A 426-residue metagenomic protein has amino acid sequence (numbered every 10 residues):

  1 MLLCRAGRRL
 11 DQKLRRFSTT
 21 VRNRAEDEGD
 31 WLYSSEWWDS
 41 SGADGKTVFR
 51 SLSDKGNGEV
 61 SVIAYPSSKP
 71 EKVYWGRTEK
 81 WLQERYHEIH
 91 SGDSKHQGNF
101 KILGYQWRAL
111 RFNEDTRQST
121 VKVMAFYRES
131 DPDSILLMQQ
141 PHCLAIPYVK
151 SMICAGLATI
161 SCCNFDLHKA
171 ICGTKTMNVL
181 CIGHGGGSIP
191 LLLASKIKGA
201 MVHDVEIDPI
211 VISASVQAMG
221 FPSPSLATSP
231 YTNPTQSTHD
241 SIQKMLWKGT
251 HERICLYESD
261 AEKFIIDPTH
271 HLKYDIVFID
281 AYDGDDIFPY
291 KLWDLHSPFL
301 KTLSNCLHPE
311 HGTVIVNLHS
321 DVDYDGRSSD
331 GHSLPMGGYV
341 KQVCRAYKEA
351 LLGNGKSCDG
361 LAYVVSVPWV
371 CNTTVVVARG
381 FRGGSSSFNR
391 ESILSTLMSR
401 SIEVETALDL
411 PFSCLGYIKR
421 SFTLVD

Functional and structural regions predicted by a protein language model:
L2-A109, T120, D131-P141, C344-D426: SAM/dcSAM-binding transferase cores
L2-R5, V21-Y33, K122-Y127, D133-N354 (+2 more regions): The AdoMet/dcAdoMet-binding core of the Class I SAM-like
S67, D115-R117, P209, D283 (+3 more regions): Conserved beta-strand elements of beta-rich interaction domains across eukaryotes, especially beta-propellers
L110-E114: TM-lumen/periplasm interface segments of multi-pass membrane proteins, especially the first transmembrane helix
